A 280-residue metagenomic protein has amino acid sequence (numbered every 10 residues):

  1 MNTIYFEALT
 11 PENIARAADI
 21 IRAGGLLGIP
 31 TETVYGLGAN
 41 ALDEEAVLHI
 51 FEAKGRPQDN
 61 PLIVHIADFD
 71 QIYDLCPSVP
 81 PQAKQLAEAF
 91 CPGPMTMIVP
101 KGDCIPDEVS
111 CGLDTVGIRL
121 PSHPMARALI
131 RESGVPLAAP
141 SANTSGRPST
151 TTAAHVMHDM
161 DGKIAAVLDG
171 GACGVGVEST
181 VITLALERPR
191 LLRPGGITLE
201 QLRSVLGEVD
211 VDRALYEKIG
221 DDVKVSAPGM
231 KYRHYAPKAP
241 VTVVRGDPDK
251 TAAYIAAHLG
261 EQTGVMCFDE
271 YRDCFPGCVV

Functional and structural regions predicted by a protein language model:
M1-V280: Active-site-adjacent structural elements in enzyme catalytic cores
